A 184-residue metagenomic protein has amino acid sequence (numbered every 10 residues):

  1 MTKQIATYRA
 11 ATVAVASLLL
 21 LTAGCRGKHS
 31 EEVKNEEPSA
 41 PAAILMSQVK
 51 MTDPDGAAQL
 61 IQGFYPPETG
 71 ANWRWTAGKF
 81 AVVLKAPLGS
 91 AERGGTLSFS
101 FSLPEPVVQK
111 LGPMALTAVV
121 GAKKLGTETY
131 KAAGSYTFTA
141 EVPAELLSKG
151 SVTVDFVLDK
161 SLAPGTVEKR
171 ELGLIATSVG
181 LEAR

Functional and structural regions predicted by a protein language model:
T2-A14: Bacterial N-terminal signal peptides that target proteins for export
L21-G24: C-terminal motif of bacterial Sec signal peptides marking the signal peptidase cleavage site
R26-E92, P106-Q109, L162-R184: Glycan-recognition and processing domains
R26-K28, L116-V120, T137-A140, F156 (+1 more regions): Catalytic cores of nucleotide-enabled group-transfer and carboxylate-activating enzymes in metabolic and assembly-line
R93-F101, A118, Y136-A140, L147-G165: Short, well-structured beta-strand segments within conserved domains
Q109-K123: Short, surface-exposed beta-strand/strand-loop-strand elements in extracellular ectodomains
K123-L147: Extracellular carbohydrate recognition and processing domains and analogous Trp-centered ligand-binding platforms
